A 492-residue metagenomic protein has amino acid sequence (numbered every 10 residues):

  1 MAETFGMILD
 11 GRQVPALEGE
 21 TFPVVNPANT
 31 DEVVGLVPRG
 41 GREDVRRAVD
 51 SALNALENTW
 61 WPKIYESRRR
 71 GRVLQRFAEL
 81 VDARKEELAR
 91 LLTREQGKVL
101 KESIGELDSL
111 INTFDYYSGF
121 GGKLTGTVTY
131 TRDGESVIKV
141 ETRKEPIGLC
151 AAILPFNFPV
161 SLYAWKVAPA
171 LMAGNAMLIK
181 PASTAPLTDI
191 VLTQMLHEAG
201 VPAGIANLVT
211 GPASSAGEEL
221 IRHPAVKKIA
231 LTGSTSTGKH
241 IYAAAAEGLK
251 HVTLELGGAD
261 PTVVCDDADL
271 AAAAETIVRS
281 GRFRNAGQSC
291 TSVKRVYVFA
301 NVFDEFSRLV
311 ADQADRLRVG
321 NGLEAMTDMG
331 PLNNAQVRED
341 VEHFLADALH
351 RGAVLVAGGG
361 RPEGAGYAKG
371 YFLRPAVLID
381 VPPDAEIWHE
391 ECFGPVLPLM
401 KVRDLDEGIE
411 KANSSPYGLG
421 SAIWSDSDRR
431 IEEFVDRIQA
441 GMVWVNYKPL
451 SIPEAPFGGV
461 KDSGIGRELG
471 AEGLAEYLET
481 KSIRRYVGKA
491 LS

Functional and structural regions predicted by a protein language model:
M1-N29, A55: Hydrophobic face of amphipathic alpha-helices that form TPR/SEL1-like repeat modules and related alpha-solenoid
T30, V34-L124: Glycine-rich loop-to-alpha-helix module at the N-terminal edge of alpha/beta enzyme cores
T30-D31, R70, L92, F114 (+9 more regions): Residue-level signal for inorganic ion chemistry
E32-G35, V226, V263, R318 (+2 more regions): Conserved C-terminal structural/oligomerization subdomain of aldehyde/semialdehyde dehydrogenase
V34-G40, N54-W61, A152, T262-C265 (+5 more regions): Short, well-ordered beta-strand elements within core beta-sheets of diverse protein domains
L56, W60, A78-K85, A89 (+18 more regions): Structural signal for hydrophobic packing residues in well-ordered secondary-structure cores of soluble enzyme domains
G126-A272, V402: Rossmann-like NAD(P) dinucleotide-binding subdomain of oxidoreductase/dehydrogenase enzymes
K228, S236-P382, V445, L491-S492: ALDH superfamily catalytic-core signature
